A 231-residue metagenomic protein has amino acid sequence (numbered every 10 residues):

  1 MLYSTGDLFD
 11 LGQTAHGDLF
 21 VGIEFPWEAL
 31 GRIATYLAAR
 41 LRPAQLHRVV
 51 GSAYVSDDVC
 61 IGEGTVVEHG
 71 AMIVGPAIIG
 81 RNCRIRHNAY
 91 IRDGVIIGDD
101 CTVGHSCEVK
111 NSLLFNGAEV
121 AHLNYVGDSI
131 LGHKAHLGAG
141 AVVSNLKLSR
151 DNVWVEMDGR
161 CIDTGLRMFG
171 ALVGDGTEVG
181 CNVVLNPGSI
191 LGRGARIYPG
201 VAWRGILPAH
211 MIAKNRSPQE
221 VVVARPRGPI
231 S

Functional and structural regions predicted by a protein language model:
M1-G51, G194, G200, A209-M211 (+1 more regions): Terminal amphipathic alpha-helical/low-complexity segments used for targeting or macromolecular assembly
H16, H105, N111-S231: Glycine-rich hexapeptide-repeat left-handed beta-helix
L19, N88, N182: Flexible, glycine/proline-enriched loop segments at strand-loop-helix junctions that form or flank small-ligand binding
R32-I78: Long amphipathic N-terminal alpha/beta scaffold segment
V59, P76-A77, G94, G194 (+1 more regions): A short, glycine- and basic residue-enriched loop/turn that sits immediately adjacent to a domain's principal
C60, I78, I96, L172 (+1 more regions): ABC ATPase A-loop
V67-I79, C83-L113, G117-H122, G127-S129 (+1 more regions): Extended, compositionally simple hydrophobic/Ser/Thr-rich segments that build repetitive fibrous architectures
